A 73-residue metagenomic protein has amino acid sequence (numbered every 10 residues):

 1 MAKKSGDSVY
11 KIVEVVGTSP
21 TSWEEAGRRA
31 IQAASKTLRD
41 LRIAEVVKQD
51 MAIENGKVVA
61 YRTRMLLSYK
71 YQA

Functional and structural regions predicted by a protein language model:
A2-A73: N-terminal, polar/charged subdomain of small-to-medium soluble alpha/beta proteins
